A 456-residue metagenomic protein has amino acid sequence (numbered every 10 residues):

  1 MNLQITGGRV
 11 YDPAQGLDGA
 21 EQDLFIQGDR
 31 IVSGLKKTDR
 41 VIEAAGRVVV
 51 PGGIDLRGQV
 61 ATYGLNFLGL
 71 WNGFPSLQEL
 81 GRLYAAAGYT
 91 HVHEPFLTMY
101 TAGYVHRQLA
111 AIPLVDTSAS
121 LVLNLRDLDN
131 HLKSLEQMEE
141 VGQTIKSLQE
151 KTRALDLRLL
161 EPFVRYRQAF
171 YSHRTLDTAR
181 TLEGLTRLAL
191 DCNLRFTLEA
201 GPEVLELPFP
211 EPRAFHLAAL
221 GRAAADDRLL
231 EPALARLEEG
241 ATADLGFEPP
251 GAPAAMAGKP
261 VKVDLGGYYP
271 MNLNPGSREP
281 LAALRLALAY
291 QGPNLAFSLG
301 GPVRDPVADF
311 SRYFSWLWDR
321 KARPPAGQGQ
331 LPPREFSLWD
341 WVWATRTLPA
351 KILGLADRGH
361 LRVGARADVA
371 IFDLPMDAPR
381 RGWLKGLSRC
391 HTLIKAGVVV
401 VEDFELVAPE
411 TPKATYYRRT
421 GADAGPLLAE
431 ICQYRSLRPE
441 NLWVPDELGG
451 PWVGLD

Functional and structural regions predicted by a protein language model:
M1-Q27, V32-K36, G69, L77-H91 (+2 more regions): Active-site microenvironment of metallo-dependent hydrolases
D39-E43, A119, L393: Conserved beta-strand scaffold positions in the cores of enzyme catalytic domains, especially in NTP/NDP-utilizing
A44-Q108: Metal-associated gating/positioning segment near the N- to mid-region
L56, V60-P75, L121-Q143: Active-site mouth loops of central-metabolism enzymes
A61, Y100-A102, R126-L128, V164-Q168 (+8 more regions): Flexible loop/turn segments at secondary-structure boundaries
E79-D129, K151-Y171, T186-G201, A214-A218: Divalent metal-dependent hydrolysis catalytic cores, especially in the metallo-beta-lactamase
N130-V164, L176-A179, D244: Extended substrate/RNA-proximal surfaces in nucleic-acid metabolism proteins
Q168-R285, Y290-R304, A322-P325, R334-E335: Active-site core of metal-dependent hydrolases
